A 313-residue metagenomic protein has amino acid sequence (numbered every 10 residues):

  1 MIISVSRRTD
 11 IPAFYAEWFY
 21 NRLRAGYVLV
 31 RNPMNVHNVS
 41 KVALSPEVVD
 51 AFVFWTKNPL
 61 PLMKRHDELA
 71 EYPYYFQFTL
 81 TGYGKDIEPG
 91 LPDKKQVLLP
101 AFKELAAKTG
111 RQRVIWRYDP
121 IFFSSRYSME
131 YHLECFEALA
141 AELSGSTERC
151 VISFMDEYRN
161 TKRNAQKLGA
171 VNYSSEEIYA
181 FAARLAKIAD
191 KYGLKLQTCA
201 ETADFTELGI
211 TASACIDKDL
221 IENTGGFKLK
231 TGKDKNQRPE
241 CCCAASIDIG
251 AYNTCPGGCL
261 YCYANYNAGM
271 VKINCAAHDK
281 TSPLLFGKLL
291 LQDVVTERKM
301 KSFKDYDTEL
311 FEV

Functional and structural regions predicted by a protein language model:
S4-E177, F181-A182: Conserved AdoMet/S-adenosylmethionine-binding subsite of the radical SAM
D10, P59, A203, T254 (+2 more regions): Short, glycine-/Ser/Thr-/acidic-enriched flexible segments
K41-V42, T206-T211, V295-T296: Short, solvent-exposed polar/charged micro-motifs at secondary-structure junctions
S146, K191-Y192, G258: Structured helix-beta-strand junction loops
K162-I247: A conserved mid-domain beta-alpha-beta active-site/ligand-binding segment of alpha/beta enzyme cores
P239, S246-N267: Local cysteine-cluster metal-coordination motifs and their immediate loop/turn environment, predominantly Fe-S cluster
C241-A244, I249, D279, F286-G287: Flexible phosphate-binding patches that engage nucleotides and nucleic acids
A268, K272-V313: Short Fe-S-cluster ligation motifs
